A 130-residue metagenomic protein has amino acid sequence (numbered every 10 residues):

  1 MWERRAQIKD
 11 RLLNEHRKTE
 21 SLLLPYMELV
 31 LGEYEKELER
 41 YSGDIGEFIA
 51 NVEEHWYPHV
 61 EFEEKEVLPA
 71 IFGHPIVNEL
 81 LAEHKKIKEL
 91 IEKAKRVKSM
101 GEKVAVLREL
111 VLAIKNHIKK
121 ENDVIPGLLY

Functional and structural regions predicted by a protein language model:
M1-Y130: Small-residue-biased structural context
